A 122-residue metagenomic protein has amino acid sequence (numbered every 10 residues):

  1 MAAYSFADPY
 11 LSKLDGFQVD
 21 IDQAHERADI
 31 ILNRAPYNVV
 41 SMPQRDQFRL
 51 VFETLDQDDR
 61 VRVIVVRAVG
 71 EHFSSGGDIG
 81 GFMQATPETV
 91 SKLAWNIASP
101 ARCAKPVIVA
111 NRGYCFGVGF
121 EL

Functional and structural regions predicted by a protein language model:
M1-V69: Conserved CoA-thioester-binding segment of acyl-CoA-metabolizing enzymes
V39, S74, V118: Residues that form or flank phosphate/diphosphate-binding pockets in enzymes that use nucleotide phosphates
V40, A85, V107-I108: A generic structural signal for short
M42-P43, G77, E121: Generic recognition of short, well-ordered alpha-helical segments
Q47, R60, A68-R102, C115: Glycine- (often His-adjacent) and acidic-residue-rich active-site loop that binds/positions the CoA thioester
S99-L122: Glycine-rich beta-to-alpha active-site loop
